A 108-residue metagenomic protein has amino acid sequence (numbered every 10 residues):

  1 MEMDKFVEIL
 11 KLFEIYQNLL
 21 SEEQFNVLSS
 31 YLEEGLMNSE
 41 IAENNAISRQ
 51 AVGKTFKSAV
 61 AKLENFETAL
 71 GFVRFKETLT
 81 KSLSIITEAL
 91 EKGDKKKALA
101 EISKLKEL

Functional and structural regions predicted by a protein language model:
D4-Y16: Short, Lys/Arg-enriched N-terminal segment that forms or immediately precedes the first helix of a structured domain
E22-E34: Short amphipathic alpha helix immediately N-terminal
V27, I41-A42, V52: Hydrophobic positions on the alpha-helical face of helix-turn-helix-like DNA-binding modules
M37, S48-R49: Helix-turn-helix DNA-binding motif, specifically the short coil turn and the N-cap/start of the second
T55-S58: Residues within the DNA-recognition helix of helix-turn-helix
V60-E67: C-terminal flanking helix
K81-L108: Helix-turn-helix/homeodomain-like alpha-helical modules used for DNA recognition and transcription-factor dimerization
